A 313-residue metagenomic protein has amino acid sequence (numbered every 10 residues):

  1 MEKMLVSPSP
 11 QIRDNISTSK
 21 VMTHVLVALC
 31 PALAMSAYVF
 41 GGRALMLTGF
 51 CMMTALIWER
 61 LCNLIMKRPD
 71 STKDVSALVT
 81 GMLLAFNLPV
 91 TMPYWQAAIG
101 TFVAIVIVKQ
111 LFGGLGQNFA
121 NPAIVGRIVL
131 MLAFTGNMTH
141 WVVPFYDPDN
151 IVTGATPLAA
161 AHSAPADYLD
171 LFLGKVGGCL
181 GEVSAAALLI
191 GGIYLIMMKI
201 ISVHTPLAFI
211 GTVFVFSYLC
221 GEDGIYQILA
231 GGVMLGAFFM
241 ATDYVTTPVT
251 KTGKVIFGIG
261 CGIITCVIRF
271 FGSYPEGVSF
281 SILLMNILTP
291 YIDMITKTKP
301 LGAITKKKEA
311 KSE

Functional and structural regions predicted by a protein language model:
M1-L56, T305, E309-E313: N-terminal signal-anchor module of multipass membrane proteins
S9, L56-P69, I105-Q117, L188-M198 (+1 more regions): C-terminal ends of transmembrane helices
H24-A32, L47-E59, S76-G81, A85 (+14 more regions): Alpha-helical transmembrane segments in multi-pass membrane proteins
G41-M53, T91-G100, L171, K175-A185 (+1 more regions): Structural signature of hydrophobic alpha-helical transmembrane segments
K73-A77, M82-P148: Membrane-interface helix-loop-helix junctions at boundaries between adjacent transmembrane segments
G116-L189: Long hydrophobic alpha-helical segments that form multi-pass transmembrane helix bundles in integral membrane proteins
F119, A123, P206, Y226-V233 (+2 more regions): Loop-to-transmembrane alpha-helix initiation sites
I196-D223: Conserved mixed alpha/beta catalytic, RNA-binding, or beta-rich assembly cores of soluble enzyme, regulatory
